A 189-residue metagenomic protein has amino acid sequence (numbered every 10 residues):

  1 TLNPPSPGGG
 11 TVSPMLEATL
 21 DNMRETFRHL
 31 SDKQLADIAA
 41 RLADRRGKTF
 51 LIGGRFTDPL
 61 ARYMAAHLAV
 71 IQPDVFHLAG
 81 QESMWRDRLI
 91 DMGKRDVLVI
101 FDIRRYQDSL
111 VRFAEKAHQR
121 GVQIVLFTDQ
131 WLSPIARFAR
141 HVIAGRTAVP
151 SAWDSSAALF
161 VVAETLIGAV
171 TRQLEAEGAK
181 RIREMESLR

Functional and structural regions predicted by a protein language model:
T1-Q34: HTH-adjacent hinge/linker in prokaryotic transcriptional regulators
K33-R41: Short, acidic loop-to-helix structural element flanking the phosphoryl-transfer center in phosphate-processing enzymes
A43-E175: Glycine-rich phosphate-binding loops that contact phosphosugars or nucleotide phosphates
A176-R189: A short, charged, Gly/Pro-tolerant segment at domain boundaries
